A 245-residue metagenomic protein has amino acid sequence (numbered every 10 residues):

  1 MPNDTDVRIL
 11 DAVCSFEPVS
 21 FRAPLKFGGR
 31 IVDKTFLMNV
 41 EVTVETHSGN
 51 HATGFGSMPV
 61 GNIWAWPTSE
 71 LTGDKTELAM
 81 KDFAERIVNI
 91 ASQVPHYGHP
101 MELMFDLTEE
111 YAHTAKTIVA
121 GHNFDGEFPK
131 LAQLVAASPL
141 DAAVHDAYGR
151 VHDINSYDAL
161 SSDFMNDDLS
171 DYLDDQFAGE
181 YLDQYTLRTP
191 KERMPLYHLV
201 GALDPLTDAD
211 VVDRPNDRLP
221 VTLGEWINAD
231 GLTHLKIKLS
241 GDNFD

Functional and structural regions predicted by a protein language model:
M1-T43: Short, Gly/Pro- and small/polar-rich lid/capping loops
P2-V13, S162-D163, D171-M194: N-terminal amphipathic alpha-helix/helix-capping segment at the start of soluble metabolic enzymes
L25, D125-P129, H234-L239: Glycine- and acidic
L37-V60: N-terminal glycine-rich anion-binding loops that anchor highly charged ligand groups
V40, G49, L140-A142, D153 (+2 more regions): Conserved, mostly hydrophobic/aromatic
T46, N62, G241-N243: A generic structural motif
A52-D158, S162-D163: Metal- or metallocofactor-binding catalytic centers and their adjacent structured scaffolds across diverse enzyme
D175-D245: Metal-dependent enolase-superfamily TIM-barrel catalytic cores that perform enediolate-based chemistry
